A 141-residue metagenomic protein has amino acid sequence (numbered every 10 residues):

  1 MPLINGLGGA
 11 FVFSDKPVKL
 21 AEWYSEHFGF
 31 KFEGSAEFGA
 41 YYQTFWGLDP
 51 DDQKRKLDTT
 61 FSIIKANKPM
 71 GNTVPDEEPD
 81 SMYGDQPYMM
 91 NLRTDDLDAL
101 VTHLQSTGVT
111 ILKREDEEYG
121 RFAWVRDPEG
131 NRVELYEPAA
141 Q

Functional and structural regions predicted by a protein language model:
M1, E77-S81, L100: A short alpha-helix capping/helix-coil boundary motif
M1-G6, F11-V12, G34-S35, L92 (+1 more regions): Vicinal oxygen chelate
P2-N5, F11-S62, S106: Core segments of cupin and vicinal oxygen chelate
G6, L57-T59, Q86-Y88, R121: Residues that flank catalytic or metal-binding motifs in active/ligand-binding sites
D15-P17, D95-D98: Helix N-cap motif at beta-to-alpha junctions
W23, D98-H103: Short amphipathic alpha-helices within nucleic acid-binding modules
A40-T44, Y88, R121-A123: Short beta-strand micro-motifs in enzyme catalytic cores
L48-Y83: Aromatic- and Gly/Pro-rich amphipathic surface segment
